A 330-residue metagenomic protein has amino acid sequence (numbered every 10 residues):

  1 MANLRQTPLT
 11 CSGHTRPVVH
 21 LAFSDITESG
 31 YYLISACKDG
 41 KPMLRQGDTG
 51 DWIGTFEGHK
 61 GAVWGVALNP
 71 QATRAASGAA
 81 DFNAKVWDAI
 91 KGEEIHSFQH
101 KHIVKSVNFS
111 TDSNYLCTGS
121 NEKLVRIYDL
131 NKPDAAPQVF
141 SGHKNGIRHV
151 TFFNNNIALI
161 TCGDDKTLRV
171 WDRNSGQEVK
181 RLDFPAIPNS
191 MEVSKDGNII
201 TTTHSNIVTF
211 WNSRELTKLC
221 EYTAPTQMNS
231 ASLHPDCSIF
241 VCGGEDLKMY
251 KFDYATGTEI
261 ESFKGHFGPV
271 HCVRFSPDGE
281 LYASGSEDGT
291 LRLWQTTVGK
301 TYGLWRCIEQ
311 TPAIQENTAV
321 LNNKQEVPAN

Functional and structural regions predicted by a protein language model:
T7, P17, S29, W52 (+17 more regions): WD40/WD-repeat beta-propeller blade-loop signature
T7-C11, D51-F56, E93-S97, D134-F140 (+4 more regions): A short beta-strand motif characteristic of beta-propeller blades
C11-G40: Beta-strand-rich domains and repeat architectures in extracellular enzymes and scaffolds, especially beta-propellers
C11-V18, E57-V63, F98-V104, F140-I147 (+4 more regions): WD40/WD-repeat beta-propeller blade N-cap
A22-G30, A67-A72, N108-S113, T151-I157 (+3 more regions): Loop/turn segments within WD40 beta-propeller blades
A36-D39, S77-D81, T118-E122, T161-D165 (+3 more regions): Conserved strand-to-loop turn within each blade of WD40 beta-propeller repeats
P42-R45, A84-W87, V125-D129, V150 (+4 more regions): WD40-repeat beta-propellers
E259-S262, F267-P269, P277-E280, E287-N330: Terminal intrinsically disordered, low-complexity extensions flanking WD-repeat/beta-propeller proteins
